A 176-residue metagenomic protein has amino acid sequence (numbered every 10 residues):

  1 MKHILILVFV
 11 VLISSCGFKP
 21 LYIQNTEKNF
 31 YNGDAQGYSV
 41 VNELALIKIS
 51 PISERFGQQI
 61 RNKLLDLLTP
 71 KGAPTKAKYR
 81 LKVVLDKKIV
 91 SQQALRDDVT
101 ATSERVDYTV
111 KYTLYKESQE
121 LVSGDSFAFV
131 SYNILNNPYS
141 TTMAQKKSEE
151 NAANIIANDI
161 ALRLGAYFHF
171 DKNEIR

Functional and structural regions predicted by a protein language model:
M1-L5: Positively charged n-region of N-terminal signal peptides that target proteins for export
V10, S14-Y38: Bacterial Sec signal peptide processing site at the extreme N-terminus
G17, I134-N136, N154, N158: Charged, amphipathic alpha-helical segments and their flanking helix caps
L21-N25, Q119-S131, L162, A166-I175: Short secondary-structure transition/capping segments
I23, D34-D86, V122: N-terminal segment of the mature soluble domain
D66-L67, K71-D125, V130-N151: Surface-exposed short loop/turn segments
M143-R176: C-terminal/domain-edge helix-coil "capping" segments
